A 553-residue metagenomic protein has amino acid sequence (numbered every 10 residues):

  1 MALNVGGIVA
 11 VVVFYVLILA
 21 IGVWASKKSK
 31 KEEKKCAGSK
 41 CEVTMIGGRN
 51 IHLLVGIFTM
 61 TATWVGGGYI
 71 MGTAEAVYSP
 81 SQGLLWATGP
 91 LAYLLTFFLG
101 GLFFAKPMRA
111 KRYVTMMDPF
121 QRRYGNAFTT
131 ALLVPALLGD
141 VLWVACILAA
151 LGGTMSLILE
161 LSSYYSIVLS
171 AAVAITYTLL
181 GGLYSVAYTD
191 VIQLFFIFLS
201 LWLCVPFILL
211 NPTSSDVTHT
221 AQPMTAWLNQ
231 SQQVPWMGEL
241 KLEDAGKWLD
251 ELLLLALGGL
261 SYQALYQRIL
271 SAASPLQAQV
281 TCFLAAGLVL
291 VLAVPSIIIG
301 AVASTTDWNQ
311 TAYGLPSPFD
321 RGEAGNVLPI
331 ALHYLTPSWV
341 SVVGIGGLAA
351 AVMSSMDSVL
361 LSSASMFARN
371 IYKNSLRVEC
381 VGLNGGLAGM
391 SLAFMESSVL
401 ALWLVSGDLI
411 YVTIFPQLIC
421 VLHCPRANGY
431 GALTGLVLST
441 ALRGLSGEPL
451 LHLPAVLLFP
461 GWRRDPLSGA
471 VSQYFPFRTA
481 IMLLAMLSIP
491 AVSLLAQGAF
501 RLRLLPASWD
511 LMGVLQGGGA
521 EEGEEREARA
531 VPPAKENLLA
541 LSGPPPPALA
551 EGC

Functional and structural regions predicted by a protein language model:
M1-C553: Membrane-embedded helix-loop-helix hairpins and adjacent transmembrane boundary segments in multi-pass transporters
